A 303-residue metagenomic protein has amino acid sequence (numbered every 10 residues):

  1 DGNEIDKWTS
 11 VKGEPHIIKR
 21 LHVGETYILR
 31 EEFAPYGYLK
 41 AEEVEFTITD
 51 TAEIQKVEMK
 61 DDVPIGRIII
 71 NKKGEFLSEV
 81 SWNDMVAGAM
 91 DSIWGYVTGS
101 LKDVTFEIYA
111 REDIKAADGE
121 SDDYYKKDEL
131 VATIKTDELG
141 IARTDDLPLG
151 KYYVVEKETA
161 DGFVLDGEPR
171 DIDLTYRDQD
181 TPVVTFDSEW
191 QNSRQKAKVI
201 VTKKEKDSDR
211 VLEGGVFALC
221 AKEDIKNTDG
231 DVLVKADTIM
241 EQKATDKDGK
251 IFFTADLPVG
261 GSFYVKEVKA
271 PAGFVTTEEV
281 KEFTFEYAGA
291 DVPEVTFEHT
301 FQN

Functional and structural regions predicted by a protein language model:
D1-N303: Solvent-exposed loop/turn and edge beta-strand elements of beta-rich ligand-binding domains
